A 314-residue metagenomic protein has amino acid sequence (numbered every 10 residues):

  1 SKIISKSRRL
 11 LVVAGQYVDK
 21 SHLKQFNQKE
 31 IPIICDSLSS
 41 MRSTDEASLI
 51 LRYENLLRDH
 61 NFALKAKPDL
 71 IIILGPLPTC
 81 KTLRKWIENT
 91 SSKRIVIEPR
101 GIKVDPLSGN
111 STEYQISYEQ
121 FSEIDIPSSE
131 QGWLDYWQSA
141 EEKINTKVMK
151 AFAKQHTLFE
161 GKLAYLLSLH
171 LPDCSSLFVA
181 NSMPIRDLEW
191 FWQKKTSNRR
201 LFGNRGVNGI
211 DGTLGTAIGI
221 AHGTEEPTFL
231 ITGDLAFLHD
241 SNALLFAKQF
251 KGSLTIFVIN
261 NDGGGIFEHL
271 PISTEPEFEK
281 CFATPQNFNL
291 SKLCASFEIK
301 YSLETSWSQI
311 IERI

Functional and structural regions predicted by a protein language model:
S1-E46, S139-R199, G203-G206: Cofactor-pocket helix-loop regions in the catalytic cores of large enzyme subunits
R9-L11, D69-L70, S176, P227-F229: Structural motif
V13-G15, I73-G75, E98, A180 (+2 more regions): Short beta-strand segments
A14-I95, S197-T224, H239-N242, T305-S306 (+1 more regions): Glycine-rich, anion-gripping cofactor-binding loops and their flanking helix/strand elements in enzyme active sites
L38-S40, L77, P99-I102, N260-G264: Short beta-alpha junction loops
R42-L49, K103-E113, G265-T274: Glycine-rich, charge-decorated loop segments at or immediately adjacent to ligand/cofactor-binding or catalytic sites
K85-I185, K292, T305-I314: Phosphate/pyrophosphate-binding active-site segments
W192-I314: Thiamine diphosphate
